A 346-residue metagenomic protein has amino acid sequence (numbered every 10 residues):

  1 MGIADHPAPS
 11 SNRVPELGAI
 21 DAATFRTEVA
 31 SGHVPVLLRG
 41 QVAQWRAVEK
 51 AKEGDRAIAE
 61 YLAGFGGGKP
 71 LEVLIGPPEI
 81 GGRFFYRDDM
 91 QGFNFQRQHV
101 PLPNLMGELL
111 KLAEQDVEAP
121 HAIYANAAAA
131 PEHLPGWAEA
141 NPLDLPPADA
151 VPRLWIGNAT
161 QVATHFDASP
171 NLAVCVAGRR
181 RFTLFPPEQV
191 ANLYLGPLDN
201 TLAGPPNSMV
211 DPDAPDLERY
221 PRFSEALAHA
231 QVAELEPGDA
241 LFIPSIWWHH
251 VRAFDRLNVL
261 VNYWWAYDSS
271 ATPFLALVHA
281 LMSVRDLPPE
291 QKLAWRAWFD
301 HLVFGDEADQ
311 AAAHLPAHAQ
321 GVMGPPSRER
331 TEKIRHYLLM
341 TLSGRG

Functional and structural regions predicted by a protein language model:
M1-A240, H250-G346: N-terminal accessory scaffold of Fe(II)-dependent oxygenases
